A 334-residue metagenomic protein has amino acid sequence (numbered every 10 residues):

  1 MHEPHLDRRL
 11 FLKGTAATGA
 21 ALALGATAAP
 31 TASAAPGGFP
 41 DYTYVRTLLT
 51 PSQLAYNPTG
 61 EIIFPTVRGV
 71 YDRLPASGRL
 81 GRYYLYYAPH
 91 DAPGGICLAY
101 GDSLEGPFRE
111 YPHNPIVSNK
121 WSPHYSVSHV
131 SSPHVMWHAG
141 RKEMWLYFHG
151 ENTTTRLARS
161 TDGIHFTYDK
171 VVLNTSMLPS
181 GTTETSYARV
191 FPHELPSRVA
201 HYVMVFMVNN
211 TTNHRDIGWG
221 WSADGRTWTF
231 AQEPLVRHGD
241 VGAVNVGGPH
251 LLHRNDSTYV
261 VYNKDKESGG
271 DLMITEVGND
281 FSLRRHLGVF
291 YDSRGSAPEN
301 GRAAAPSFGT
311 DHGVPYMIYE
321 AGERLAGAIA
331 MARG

Functional and structural regions predicted by a protein language model:
M1-L6, A17-L24, S33: N-terminal secretory signal peptides
A34-S128, M136-S186, F191-A243, H253-N300 (+1 more regions): Beta-rich carbohydrate-recognition and catalytic domains
P133: Short, solvent-exposed interaction modules
V246: Donor nucleotide-activated moiety binding/catalytic core segment of transferases that use nucleotide-activated donors
A303-P306: Extracellular glycan/ECM-engagement signal in secreted proteins
